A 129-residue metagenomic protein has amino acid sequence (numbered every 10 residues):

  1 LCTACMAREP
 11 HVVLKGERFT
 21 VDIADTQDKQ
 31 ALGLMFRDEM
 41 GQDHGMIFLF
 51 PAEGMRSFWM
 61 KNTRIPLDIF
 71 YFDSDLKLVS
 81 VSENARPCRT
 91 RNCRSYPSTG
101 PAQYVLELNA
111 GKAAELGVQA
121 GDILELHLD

Functional and structural regions predicted by a protein language model:
L1-T3: Bacterial N-terminal signal peptides
C5-D129: Compact, glycine-rich, soluble single-domain proteins
